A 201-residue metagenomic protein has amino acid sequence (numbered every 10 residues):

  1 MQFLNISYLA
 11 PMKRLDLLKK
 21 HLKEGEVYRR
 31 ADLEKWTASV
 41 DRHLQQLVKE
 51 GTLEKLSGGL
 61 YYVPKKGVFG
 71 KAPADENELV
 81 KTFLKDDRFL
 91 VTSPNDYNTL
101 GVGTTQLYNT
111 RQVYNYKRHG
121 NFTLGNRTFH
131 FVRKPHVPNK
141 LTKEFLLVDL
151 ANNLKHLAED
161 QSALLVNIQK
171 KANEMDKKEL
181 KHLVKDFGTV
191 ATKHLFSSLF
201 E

Functional and structural regions predicted by a protein language model:
M1-F3: Long, low-complexity, charged/polar intrinsically disordered regions in eukaryotic proteins
S7-L84: Short beta-edge/loop segments at beta->alpha junctions of small alpha/beta modules that act as binding/recognition
V40, T92-S93, K143: Amphipathic alpha-helical interface surfaces
L56-K65, V80-G125: Short gly/ser-rich loop at a beta-strand->alpha-helix junction or flexible surface loop bordering the NTP-binding
L79, N95, L146-L150: A general alpha-helix detector
R127-R133: A short, charged helix-loop
R133-E201: Hydrophobic alpha-helical interaction segments
